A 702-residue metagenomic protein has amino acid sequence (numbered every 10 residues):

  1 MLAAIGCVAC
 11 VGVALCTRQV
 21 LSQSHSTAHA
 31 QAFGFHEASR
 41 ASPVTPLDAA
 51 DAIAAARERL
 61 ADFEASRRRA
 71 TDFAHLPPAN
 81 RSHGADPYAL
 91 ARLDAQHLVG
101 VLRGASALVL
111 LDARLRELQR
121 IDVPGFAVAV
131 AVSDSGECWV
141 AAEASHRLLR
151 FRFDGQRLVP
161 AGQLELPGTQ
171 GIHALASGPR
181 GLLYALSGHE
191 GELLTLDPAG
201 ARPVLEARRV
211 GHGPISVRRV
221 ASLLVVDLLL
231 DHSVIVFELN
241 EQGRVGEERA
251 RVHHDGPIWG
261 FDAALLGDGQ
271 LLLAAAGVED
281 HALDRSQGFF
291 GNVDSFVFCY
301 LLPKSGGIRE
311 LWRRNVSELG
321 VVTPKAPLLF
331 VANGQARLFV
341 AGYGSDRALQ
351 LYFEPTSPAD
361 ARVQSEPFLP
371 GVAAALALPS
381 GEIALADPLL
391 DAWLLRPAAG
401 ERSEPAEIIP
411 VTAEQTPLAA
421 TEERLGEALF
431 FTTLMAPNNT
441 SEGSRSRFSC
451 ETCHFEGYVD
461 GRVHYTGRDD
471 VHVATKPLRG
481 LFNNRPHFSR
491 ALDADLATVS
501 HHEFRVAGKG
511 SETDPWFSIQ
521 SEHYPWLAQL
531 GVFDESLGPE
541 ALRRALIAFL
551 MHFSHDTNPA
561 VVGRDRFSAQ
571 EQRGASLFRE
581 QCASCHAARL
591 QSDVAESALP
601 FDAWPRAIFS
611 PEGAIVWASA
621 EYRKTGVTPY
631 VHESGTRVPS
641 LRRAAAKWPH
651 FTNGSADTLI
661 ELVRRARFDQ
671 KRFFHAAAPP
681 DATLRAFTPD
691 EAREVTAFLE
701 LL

Functional and structural regions predicted by a protein language model:
A4-T433: Predominantly soluble domains enriched in secretory-pathway, periplasmic, or organellar proteins
F151, H232-S233, F237, G246 (+2 more regions): Periplasmic c-type cytochrome electron-transfer domains
